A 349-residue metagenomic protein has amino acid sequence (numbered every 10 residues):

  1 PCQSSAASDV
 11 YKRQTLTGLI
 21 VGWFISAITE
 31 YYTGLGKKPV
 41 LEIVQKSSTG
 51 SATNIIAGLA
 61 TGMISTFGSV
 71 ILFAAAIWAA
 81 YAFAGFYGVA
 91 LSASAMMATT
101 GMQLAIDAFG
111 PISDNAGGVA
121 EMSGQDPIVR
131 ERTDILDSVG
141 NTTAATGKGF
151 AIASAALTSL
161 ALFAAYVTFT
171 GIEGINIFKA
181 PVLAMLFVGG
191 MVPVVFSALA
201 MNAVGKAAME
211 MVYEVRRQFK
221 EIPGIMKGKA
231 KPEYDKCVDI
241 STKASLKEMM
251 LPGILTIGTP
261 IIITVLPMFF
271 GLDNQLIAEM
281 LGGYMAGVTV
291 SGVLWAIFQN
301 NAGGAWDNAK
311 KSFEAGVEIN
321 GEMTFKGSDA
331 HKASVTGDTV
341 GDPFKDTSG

Functional and structural regions predicted by a protein language model:
P1-A7, Y11: Single conserved hydrophobic/aromatic residue that forms the stacking wall/gate of nucleotide- or nucleobase-binding
D9-I25, S92-A98, L186-G190, G287-S291: Alpha-helical transmembrane segments
I20-Y31, G101-L104, V293-L294, N301: Transmembrane alpha-helical segments that form the membrane-embedded catalytic/substrate-channel core of multi-pass
Y31-S65, A116-T146, E210-S245, F313-S348: Non-transmembrane, extramembrane segments of multi-pass ion/lipid transporters
I56, A60, I64-F73, A145-A156 (+2 more regions): Hydrophobic alpha-helical transmembrane segments of multipass membrane transporters and ion channels, focusing on
A74-A79, I261-V265, P343: Alpha-helical transmembrane segments of multipass membrane proteins
T99-G110, G140-A164, N301-G303, G337: Transmembrane alpha-helix detector for multi-pass membrane proteins
A155-I175, V182-H331, D338: Extended, low-charge hydrophobic alpha-helical regions
